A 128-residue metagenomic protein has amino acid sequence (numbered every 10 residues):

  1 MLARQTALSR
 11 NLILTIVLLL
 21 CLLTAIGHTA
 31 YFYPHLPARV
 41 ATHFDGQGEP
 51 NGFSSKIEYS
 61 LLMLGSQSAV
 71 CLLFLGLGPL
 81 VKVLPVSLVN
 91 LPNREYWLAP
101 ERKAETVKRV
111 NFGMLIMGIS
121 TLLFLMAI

Functional and structural regions predicted by a protein language model:
M1-L8: Short, Lys/Arg-rich, polar N-terminal cytosolic tail immediately upstream of the first transmembrane signal-anchor
S9-P37: Short, basic/aromatic recognition patches
I13-L18, K108-L123: Select subsegments of transmembrane alpha-helices in polytopic membrane proteins, especially boundary-proximal
L18-C21, S54-L77: Alpha-helical transmembrane segments
C21-T24, T121-I128: Membrane-embedded alpha-helical transmembrane segments of multi-pass integral membrane proteins
T29-L61: Active-site and channel-lining beta-strand-loop segments that bind or position nucleotide-derived/phosphorylated
E49-I57, E101-N111: Membrane interfacial helix-start motif at the N-side
P85-E105: Juxtamembrane inter-helical linkers in multi-pass membrane proteins
